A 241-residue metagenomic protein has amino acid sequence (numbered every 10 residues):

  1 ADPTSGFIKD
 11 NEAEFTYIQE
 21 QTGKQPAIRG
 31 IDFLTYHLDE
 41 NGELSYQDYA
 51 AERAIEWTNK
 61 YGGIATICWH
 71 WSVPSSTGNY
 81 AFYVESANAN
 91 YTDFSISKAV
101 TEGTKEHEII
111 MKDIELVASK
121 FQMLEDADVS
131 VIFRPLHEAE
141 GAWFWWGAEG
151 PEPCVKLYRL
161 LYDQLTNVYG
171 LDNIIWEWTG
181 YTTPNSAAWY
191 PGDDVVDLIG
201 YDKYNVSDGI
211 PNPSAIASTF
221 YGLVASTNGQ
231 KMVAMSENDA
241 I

Functional and structural regions predicted by a protein language model:
A1-D2, R134-L136, E140, Y158-N185 (+1 more regions): Aromatic-lined carbohydrate-recognition surfaces of secreted/lumenal glycan-active proteins
A1-D48, I55: N-terminal module-boundary/linker segments of secreted carbohydrate-active enzymes
D2-S5, L34-H37, W71-P74, H137-G141 (+3 more regions): Solvent-exposed loop/turn segments at secondary-structure junctions within structured extracellular/periplasmic domains
K9-I18, Y49-E52, L116-K120, T179-P191 (+1 more regions): Alpha-helical scaffolding within the catalytic cores of extracellular/periplasmic polymer-degrading hydrolases
E20-K24, W57-K60, L124-D128, Y169-L171 (+2 more regions): Extracellular/periplasmic catalytic domains that process cell-envelope and extracellular macromolecules
P26-F33, I64-W69, V131-P135, I175-T179 (+2 more regions): Structural recognition of the beta-strand scaffold that forms the well-ordered cores of secreted hydrolase catalytic
L34-L171: Substrate-binding cleft of extracellular glycoside hydrolase catalytic domains
T183-I241: Glycoside hydrolase catalytic-domain groove-lining segments
